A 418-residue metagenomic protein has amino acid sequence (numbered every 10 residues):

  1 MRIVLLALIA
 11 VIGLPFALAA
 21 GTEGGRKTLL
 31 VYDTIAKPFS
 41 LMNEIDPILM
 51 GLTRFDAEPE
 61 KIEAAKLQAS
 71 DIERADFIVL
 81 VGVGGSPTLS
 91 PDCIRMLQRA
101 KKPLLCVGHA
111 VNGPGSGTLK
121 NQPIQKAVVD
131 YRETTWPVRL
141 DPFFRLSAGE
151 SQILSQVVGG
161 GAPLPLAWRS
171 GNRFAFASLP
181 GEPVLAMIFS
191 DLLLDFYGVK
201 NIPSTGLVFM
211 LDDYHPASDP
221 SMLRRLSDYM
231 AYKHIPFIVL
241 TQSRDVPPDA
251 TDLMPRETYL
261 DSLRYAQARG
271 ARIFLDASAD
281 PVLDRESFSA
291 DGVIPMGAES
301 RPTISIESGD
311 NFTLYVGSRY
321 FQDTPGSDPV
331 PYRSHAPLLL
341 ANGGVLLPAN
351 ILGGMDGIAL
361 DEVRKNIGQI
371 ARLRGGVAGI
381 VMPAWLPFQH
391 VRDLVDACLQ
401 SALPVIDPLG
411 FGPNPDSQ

Functional and structural regions predicted by a protein language model:
I3-I12: Sec-dependent N-terminal signal peptides
R26-A36, S40, A175-R225, P236 (+1 more regions): Boundary/entry segment of secreted carbohydrate-active catalytic domains
R26-T28, R74-F77, T118-G206: A glycine-centered loop/beta-turn motif at secondary-structure junctions
R26-T34, V107-G113, K233-N311, R319-S327 (+4 more regions): Metal-dependent polysaccharide deacetylase catalytic core of the NodB/CE4 family, i.e., the active-site-bearing domain
K37-L105, A110, P220-S221, R256: Helical hinge/lid and interdomain linker segments adjacent to catalytic or ligand-binding clefts that mediate domain
K37-L41, A64-S70, V83-L89, Y214-M222 (+5 more regions): Acidic-and-aromatic substrate-binding clefts and catalytic sites of carbohydrate-active enzymes
E58-K61, L194-V208, S221, R225-P247 (+2 more regions): C-terminal domain-boundary segment and adjacent tail
G357-L373: A short, acidic, amphipathic alpha-helical segment used as a generic capping/interface helix at domain edges
